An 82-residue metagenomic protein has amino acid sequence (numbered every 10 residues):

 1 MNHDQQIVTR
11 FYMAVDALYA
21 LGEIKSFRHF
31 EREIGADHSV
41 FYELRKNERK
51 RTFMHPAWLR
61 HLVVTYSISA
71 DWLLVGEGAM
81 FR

Functional and structural regions predicted by a protein language model:
M1-H29: A short, Lys/Arg-rich alpha-helix, primarily the initiator
M1-N2, L74-R82: Short, charged recognition helix plus adjacent turn of helix-turn-helix-like nucleic-acid-binding domains
R10-M13, V40, W58-H61: Pre-recognition alpha-helix immediately N-terminal to the DNA-recognition helix within helix-turn-helix or winged-helix
I24, E48-V64, M80: Short, basic-rich loop-to-helix N-cap that marks the start of a DNA-contacting helix
R28, S39, D71: Key DNA-contact positions within bacterial/archaeal DNA-binding proteins
E33, T65: Residues within the alpha-helical elements of helix-turn-helix
G35-M54: Recognition helix of helix-turn-helix/homeodomain-like DNA-binding domains that insert into the DNA major groove
I68-A70, L74: Hydrophobic/aromatic-rich, well-ordered segments within soluble, folded domains that form packed cores
